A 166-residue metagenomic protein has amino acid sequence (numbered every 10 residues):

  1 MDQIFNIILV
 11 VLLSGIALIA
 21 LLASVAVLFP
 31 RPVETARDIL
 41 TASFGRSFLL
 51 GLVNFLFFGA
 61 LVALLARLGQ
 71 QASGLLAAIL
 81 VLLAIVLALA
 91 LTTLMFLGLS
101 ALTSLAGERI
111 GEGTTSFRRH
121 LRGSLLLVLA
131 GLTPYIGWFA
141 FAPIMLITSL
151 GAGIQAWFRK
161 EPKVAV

Functional and structural regions predicted by a protein language model:
M1-N6: Short, strongly hydrophobic alpha-helical membrane anchors
I7-S24, L75-L105, F117, R122-S124 (+1 more regions): Selective recognition of hydrophobic, aromatic-rich stretches within alpha-helical transmembrane segments of polytopic
S24-T41: Membrane-interface helix-loop junction between the first two transmembrane segments
V33-E34, L64-A77, T103, G107: Membrane-helix interface/capping segments
A36-G51, I110-L121, L125-L129: Membrane-interface segments at loop-to-transmembrane junctions
R46-G69: A generic, lipid-embedded transmembrane alpha helix
L129-Y135: Hydrophobic alpha-helical transmembrane segments
K160-V166: Short, charged juxtamembrane terminal tails flanking transmembrane helices
